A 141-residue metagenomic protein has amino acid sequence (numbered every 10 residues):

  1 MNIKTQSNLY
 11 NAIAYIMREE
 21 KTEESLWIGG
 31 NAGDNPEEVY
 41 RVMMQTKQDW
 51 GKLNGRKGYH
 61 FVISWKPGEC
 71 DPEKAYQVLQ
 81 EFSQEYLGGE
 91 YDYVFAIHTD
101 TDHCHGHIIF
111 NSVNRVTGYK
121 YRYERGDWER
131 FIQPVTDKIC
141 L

Functional and structural regions predicted by a protein language model:
M1-L141: N-terminal nicking endonuclease/strand-transfer module with a His-rich metal-binding environment and a catalytic Tyr
